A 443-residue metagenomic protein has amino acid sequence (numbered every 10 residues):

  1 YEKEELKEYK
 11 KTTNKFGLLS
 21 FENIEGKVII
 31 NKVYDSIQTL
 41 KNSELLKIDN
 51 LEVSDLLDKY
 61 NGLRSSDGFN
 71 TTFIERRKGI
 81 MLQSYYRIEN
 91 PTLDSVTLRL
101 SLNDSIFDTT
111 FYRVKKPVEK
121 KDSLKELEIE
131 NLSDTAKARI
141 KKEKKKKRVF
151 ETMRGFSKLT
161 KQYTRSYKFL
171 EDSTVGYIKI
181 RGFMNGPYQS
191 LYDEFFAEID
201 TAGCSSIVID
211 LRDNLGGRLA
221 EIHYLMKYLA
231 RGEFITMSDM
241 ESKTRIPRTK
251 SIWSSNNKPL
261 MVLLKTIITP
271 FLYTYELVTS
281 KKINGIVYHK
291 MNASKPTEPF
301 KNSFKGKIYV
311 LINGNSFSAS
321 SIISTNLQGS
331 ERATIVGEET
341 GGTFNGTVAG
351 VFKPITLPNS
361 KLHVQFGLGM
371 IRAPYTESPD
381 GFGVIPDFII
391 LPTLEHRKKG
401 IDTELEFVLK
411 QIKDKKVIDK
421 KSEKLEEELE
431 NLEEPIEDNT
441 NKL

Functional and structural regions predicted by a protein language model:
Y1-E241, S254, F344-L357, H363 (+3 more regions): Flexible, low-complexity junctional segments that flank or bridge functional domains
S43, M184, C204, L219-R397: Conserved acidic, small-residue-rich alpha-beta core segments centered on
